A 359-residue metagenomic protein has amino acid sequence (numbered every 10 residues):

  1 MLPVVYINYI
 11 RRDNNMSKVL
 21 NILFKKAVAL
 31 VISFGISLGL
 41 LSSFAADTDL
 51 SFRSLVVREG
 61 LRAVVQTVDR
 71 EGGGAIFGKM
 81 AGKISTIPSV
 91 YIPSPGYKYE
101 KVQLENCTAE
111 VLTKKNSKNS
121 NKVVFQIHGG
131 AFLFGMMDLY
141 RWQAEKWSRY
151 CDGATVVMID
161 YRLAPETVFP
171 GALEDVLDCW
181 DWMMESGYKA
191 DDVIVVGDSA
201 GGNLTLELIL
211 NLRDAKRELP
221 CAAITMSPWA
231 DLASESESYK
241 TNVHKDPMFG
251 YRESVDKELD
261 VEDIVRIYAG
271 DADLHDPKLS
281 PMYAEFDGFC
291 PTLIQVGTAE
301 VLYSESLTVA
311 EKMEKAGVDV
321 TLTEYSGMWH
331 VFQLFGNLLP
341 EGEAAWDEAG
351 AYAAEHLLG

Functional and structural regions predicted by a protein language model:
V5-V90: N-terminal targeting or regulatory segments adjacent to alpha/beta-hydrolase or S9 domains
V56, G60-G72, P95-G359: Alpha/beta-hydrolase superfamily serine-hydrolase fold, recognizing
